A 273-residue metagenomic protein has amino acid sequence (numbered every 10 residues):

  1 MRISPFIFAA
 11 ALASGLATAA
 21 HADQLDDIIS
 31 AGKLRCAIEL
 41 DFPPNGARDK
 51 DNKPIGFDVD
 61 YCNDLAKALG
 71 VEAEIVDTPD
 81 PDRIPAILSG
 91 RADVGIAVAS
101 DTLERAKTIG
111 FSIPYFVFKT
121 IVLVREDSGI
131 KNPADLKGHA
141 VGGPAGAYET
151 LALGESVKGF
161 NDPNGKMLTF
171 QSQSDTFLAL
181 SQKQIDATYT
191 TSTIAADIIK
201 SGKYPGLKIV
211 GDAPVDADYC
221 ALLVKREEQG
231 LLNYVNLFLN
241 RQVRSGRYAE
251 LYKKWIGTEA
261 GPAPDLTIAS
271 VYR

Functional and structural regions predicted by a protein language model:
D23-V98, S245: Extracytoplasmic small-molecule ligand-binding "clamshell" domains of the periplasmic binding protein/Venus flytrap
L25, F57-D58, R105-Y115, I209-D212 (+1 more regions): A structural signal for short loop-to-beta-strand junctions that line the ligand-binding cleft of periplasmic/secreted
A37-F42, V76-P81, G90-T102, F118 (+6 more regions): Beta->alpha turn/N-cap motifs
L40, F116-V124, K200-L237, T258-R273: Periplasmic-binding protein-like
C62-V71, E149-T169, I199-Y204: Ligand-binding cleft/hinge of the Venus flytrap
K67-A68, V76-D77, P81-V94, T108-G110 (+2 more regions): Short helices/loops that flank or line small-molecule/ion binding pockets
D82-P85, A99-K107, A152-S156, S181 (+2 more regions): A ligand-binding cleft/hinge motif common to bilobed small-molecule-binding domains
V124-V141: Flexible hinge/capping segments at coil-to-helix
